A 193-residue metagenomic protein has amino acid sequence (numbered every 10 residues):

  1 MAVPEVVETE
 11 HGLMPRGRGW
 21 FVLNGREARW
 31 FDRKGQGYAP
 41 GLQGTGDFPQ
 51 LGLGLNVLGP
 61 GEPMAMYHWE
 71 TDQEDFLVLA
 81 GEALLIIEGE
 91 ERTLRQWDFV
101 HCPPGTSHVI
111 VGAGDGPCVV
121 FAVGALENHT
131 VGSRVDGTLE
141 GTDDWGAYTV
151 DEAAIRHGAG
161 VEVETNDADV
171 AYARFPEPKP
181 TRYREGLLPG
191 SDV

Functional and structural regions predicted by a protein language model:
M1-Q50, A147-V193: A short, N-terminal "cap"/entry segment at the start of jelly-roll beta-barrel domains of the cupin/DSBH fold
R33-G41, G54-E70, P104: Conserved short histidine dyad/triad with adjacent acidic residue
Q50, L55-P60, H68-I86, G124-A125: Short, conserved beta-strand element in jelly-roll/cupin
D75, G89-G105: Short acidic-glycine-tyrosine-enriched beta hairpin
L84, P104-V131: Ligand-binding loop in jelly-roll beta-barrel domains
A122-E140, V150-A153, F175: Extended, acidic-biased charged interface segments
